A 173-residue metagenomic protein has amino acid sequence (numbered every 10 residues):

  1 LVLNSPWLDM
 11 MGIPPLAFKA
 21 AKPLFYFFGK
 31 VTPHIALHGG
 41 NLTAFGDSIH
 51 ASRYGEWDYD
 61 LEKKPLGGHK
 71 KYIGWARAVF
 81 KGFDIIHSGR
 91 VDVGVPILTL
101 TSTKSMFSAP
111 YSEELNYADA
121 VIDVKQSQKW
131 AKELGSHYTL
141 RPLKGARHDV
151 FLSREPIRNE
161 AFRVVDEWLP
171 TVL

Functional and structural regions predicted by a protein language model:
L1-S5, L100, K144: Alpha/beta-hydrolase-fold catalytic nucleophile elbow
L1-Y72: Alpha/beta-hydrolase-fold enzymes
G12-A17, Y111-S112, E155: Short aromatic-enriched loop/helix-cap "lid" or pocket-rim segments at secondary-structure transitions that line
H34-H38, I85-G94: The feature captures the conserved acid-bearing segment of alpha/beta-hydrolase catalytic domains
G67-G89: Active-site nucleophile elbow and catalytic-triad environment of alpha/beta-hydrolase enzymes
V93, T99-T101: Short beta-strand/loop motif that positions the catalytic acidic residue of the alpha/beta-hydrolase fold
T103-P142: Conserved loop-alpha-helix segment in the C-terminal half of the alpha/beta-hydrolase fold that carries the catalytic
L134-L173: Catalytic active-site module of serine/aspartate enzymes centered on a nucleophile-bearing elbow/loop
